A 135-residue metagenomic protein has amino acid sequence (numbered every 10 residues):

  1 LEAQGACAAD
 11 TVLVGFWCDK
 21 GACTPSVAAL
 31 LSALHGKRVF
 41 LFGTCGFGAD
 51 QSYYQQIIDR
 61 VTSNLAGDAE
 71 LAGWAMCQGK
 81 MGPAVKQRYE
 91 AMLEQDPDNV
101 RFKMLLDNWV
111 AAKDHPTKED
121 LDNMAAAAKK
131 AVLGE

Functional and structural regions predicted by a protein language model:
L1-G5: A short, well-structured beta->alpha microelement
A9-V14, D19-E135: FMN-binding flavodoxin-like domain, especially the glycine-rich phosphate-binding loop
